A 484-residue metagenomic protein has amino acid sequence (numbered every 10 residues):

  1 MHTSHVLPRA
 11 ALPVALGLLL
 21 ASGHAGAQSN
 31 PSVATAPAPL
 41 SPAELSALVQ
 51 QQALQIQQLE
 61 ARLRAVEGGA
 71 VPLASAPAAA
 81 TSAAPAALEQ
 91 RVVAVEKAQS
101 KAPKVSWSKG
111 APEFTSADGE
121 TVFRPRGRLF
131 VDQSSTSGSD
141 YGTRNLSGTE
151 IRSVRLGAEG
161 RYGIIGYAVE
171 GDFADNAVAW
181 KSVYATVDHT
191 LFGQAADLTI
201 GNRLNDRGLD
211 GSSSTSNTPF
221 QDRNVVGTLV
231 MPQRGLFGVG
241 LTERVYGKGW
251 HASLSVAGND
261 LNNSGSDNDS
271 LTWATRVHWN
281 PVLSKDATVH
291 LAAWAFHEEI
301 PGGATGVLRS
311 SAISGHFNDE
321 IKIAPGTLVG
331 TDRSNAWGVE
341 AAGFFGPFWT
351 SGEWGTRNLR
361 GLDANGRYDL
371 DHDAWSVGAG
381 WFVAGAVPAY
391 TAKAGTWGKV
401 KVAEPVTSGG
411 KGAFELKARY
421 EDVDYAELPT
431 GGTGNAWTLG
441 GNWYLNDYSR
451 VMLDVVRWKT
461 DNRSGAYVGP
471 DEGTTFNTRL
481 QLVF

Functional and structural regions predicted by a protein language model:
H2-L12: Bacterial N-terminal signal peptides that target proteins for export
H2-S4, L40, G142, V187 (+1 more regions): Outer-membrane beta-barrel pore domains
A11-A21: Bacterial N-terminal signal peptides
A25-R128, V383, V387-K401: N-terminal periplasmic/intermembrane-space "pro-region" immediately following the signal or transit peptide
S29-S32, A78-A86, G157-A174, G240-D267 (+4 more regions): Glycine/serine-rich loop-strand microenvironments at binding/catalytic pocket rims
E44, E60, E67, E89 (+7 more regions): Acidic-residue sensor for enzyme active/binding pockets
A53, Q58-V66, R91, E150 (+10 more regions): Secondary-structure boundary/capping motif
W107-P301, H372, S376-S408, E415-K417 (+1 more regions): Outer membrane beta-barrel
